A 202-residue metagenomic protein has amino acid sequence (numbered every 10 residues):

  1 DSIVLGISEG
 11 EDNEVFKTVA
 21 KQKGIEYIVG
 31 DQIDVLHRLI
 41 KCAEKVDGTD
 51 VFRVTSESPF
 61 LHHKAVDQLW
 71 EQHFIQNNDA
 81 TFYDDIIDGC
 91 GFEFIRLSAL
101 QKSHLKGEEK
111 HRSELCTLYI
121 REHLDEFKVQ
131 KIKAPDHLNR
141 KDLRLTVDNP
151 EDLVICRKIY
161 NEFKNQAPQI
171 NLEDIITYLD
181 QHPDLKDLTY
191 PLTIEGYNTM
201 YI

Functional and structural regions predicted by a protein language model:
D1-G10: Short beta-strand/loop segment that forms part of the nucleotide-sugar
S2, D50, D79-A80: Short, Asp-centered acidic motifs that coordinate Mg2+ and/or phosphate in catalytic or ligand-binding sites
E9-F74: Short phosphate-binding loop-to-helix
T18, L61-L143, V154, K158 (+1 more regions): Conserved core of the sugar-phosphate nucleotidyltransferase
N149: Short, conserved phosphate/pyrophosphate- and ester-handling motifs at nucleotide-, phospho-/glycolipid
E162-N165: AAA+ ATPase "lid" subdomain C-terminal helix
